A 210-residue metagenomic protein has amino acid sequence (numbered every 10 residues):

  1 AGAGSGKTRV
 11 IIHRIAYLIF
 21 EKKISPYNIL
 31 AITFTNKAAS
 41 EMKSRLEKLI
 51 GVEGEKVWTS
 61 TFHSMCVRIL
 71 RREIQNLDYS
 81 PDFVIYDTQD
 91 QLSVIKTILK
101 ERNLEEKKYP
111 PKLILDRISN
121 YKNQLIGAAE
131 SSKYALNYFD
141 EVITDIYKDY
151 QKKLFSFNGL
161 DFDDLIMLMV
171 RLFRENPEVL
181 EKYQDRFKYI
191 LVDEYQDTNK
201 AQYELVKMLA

Functional and structural regions predicted by a protein language model:
A1-P81, I85-Y86, L92, F157 (+1 more regions): P-loop NTPase Walker
H13, K112, K200-Y203: Short alpha-helical elements of helix-turn-helix
A16, E47, K96-K100, Q151 (+1 more regions): Amphipathic alpha-helical segments within well-ordered protein domains
L30-A31, A38-A39, D87, N137-A210: Conserved helicase NTPase motor core
G54-V57, Q75-D164, F187: ATP-hydrolysis module of ASCE/P-loop NTPase motor domains, specifically the Walker B Asp-Glu catalytic pair
S64-R71, D116-S119, M167, R171 (+1 more regions): Generic alpha-helical structural context detector
